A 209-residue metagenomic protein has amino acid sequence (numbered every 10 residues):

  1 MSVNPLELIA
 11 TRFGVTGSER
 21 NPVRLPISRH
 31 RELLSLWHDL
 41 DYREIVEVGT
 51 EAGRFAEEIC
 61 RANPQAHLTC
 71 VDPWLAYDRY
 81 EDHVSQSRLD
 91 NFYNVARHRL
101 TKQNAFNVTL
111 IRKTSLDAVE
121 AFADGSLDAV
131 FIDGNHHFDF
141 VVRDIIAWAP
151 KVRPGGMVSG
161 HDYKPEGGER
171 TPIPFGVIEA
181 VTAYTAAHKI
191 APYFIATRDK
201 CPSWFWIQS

Functional and structural regions predicted by a protein language model:
M1-S2, P26, L89, P174: Intrinsic-disorder-associated interaction segments
S2-L40: Class I SAM-dependent methyltransferase Rossmann-like catalytic core, especially the SAM/SAH-binding loop
A10, L33-S209: S-adenosylmethionine/decaboxylated-SAM
